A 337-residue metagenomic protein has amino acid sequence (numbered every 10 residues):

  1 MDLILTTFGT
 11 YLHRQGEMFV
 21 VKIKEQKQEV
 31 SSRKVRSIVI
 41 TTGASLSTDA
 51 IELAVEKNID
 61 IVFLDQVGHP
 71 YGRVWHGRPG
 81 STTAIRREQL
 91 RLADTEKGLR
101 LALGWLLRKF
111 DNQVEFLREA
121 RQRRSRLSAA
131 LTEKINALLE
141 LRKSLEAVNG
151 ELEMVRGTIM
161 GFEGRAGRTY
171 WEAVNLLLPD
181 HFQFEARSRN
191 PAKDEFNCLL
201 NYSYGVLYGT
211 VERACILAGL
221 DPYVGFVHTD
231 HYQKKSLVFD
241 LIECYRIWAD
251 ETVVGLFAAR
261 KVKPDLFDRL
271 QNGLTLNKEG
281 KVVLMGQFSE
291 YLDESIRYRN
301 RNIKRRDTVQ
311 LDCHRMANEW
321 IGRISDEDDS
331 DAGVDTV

Functional and structural regions predicted by a protein language model:
M1-Q15, V21-K24, E29, Y71 (+1 more regions): Active-site helix-to-loop segments that bind/position phosphate- or nucleotide-bearing substrates and donors across
S32-L46: Extracellular/luminal Protease-associated
R36, T48, E52, G205: Short alpha-helical basic/polar micro-motif
I38-T41, I59-D65: Short hydrophobic alpha-helical runs that function as membrane-insertion/retention elements
G43-L46, I51-L53, N58: Compact, well-ordered interaction domains used in eukaryotic information-processing assemblies
S47, V67-R73: Short gly/pro/ser/thr-enriched loop/turn and capping motifs at secondary-structure boundaries
H76-G80: Short low-complexity, flexible loop/linker segments enriched in glycine and/or proline with clustered acidic
